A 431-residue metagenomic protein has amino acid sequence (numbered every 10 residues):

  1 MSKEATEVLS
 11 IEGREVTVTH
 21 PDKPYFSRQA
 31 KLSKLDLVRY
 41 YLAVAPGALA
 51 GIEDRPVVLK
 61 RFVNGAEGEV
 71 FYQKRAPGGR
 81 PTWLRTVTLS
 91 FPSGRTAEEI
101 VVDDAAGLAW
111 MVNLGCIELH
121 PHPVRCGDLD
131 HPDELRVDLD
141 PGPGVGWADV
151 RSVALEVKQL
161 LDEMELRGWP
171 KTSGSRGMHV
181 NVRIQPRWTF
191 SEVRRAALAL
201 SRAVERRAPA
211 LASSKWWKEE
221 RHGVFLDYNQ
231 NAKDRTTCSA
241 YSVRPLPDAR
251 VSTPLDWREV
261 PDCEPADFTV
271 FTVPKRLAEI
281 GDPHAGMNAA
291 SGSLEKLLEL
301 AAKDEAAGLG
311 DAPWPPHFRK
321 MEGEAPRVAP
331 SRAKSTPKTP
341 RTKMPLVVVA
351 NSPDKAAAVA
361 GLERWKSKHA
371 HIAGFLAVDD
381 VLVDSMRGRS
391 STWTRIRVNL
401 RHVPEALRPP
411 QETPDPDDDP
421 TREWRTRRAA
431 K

Functional and structural regions predicted by a protein language model:
M1-V38, L49, E53, T96 (+4 more regions): C-terminal accessory nucleic-acid interaction domains of nucleic acid-metabolism proteins
A50-I52, L161-R167, A208, A370-L376: Short secondary-structure junctions
R55-V87: Polyanion/phosphate-binding surface patch
L59-F62, G168-G174, S214-K218: Short beta-strand
I100-S173, I184-E192, S331-S335: Signature for HUH/AEP ssDNA processing cores
E165-P170, L211-S213, A377-L382: A short linear hydrophobic-aromatic micro-motif
G310-K431: Acidic/polar low-complexity segments and flexible, solvent-exposed patches
